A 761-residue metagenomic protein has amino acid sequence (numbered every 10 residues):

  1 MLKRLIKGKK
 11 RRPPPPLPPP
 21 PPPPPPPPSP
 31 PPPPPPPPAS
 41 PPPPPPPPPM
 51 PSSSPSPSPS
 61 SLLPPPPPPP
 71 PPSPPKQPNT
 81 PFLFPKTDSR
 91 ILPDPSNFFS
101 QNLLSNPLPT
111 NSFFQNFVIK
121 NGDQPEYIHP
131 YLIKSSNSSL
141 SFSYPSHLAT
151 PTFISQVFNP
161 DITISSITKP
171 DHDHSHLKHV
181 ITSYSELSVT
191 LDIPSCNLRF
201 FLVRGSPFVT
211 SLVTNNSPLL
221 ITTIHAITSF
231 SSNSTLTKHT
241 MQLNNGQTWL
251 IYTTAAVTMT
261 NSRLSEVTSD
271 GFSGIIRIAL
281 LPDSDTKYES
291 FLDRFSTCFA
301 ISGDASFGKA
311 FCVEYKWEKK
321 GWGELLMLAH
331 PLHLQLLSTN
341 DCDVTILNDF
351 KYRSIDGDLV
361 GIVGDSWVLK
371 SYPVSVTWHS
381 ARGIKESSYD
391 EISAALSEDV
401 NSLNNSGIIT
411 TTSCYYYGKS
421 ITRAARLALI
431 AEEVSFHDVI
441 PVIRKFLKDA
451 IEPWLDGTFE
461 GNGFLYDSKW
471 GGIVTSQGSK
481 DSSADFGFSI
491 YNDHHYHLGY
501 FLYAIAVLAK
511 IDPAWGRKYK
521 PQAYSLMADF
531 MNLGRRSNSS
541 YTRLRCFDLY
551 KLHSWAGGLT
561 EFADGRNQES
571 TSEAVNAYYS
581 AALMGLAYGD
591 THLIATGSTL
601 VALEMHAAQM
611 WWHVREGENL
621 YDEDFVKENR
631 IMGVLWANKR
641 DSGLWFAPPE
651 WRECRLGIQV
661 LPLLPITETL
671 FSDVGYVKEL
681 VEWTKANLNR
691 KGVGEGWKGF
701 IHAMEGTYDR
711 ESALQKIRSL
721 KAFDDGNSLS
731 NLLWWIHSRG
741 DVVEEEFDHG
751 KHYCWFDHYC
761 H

Functional and structural regions predicted by a protein language model:
L2-L5, K9-R12, L62-S483, G487-H495 (+4 more regions): Ser/Thr/Asn(+Pro)-rich, low-complexity disordered segments
R12-S73: Intrinsically disordered, low-complexity proline-rich regions
T411-E432, I443, F488-M527, S570-Y578: Aromatic-rich carbohydrate-recognition surfaces in CAZymes
I473, D481, D485, P513-K520 (+4 more regions): Flexible, surface-exposed loop/gating regions in the mature catalytic domains of secreted/periplasmic hydrolases
Y519-P521, A595-T599: Beta-strand segments within the central parallel beta-sheet cores of soluble alpha/beta enzyme folds
Y578-A582, G589-I594: Ordered core of a single globular domain
